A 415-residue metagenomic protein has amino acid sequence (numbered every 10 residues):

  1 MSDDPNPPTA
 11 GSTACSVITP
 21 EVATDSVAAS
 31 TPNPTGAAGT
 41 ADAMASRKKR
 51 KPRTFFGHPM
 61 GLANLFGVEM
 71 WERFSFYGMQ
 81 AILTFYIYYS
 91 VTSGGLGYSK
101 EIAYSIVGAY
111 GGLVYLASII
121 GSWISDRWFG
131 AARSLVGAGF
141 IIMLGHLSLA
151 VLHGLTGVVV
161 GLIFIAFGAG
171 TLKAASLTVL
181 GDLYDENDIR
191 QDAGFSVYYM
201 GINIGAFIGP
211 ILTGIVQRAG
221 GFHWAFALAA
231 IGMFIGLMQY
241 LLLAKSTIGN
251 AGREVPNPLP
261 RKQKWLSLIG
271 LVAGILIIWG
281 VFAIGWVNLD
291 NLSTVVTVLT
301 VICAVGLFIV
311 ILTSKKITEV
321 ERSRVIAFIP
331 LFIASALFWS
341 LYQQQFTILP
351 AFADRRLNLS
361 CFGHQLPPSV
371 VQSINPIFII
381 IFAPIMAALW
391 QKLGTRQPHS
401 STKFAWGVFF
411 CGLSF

Functional and structural regions predicted by a protein language model:
S2-T9, T13-H58, N64, E186 (+4 more regions): Intracellular loop-helix junctions on the cytosolic face of multi-pass helical membrane proteins
A81-Y104, Q345-P368: Short amphipathic helix-loop junctions that connect adjacent transmembrane helices in Major Facilitator Superfamily/SLC
Y104-I124, F207, S373-M386: Central cavity-lining transmembrane alpha-helices of secondary-active solute carriers, predominantly the Major
S118-A150: Conserved MFS/SLC helix-loop-helix module at the cytosolic interface between two early adjacent transmembrane helices
F140-V158, F409-F415: C-terminal ends and interior cores of transmembrane alpha-helices in multi-pass membrane transporters/permeases
G145, T156-L172: Hydrophobic core of transmembrane alpha-helices in multi-pass small-molecule transporters, especially MFS/SLC-type
R190-P210, Q217-R218, A225-G236, Y240 (+1 more regions): Glycine-rich segments within core transmembrane alpha-helices of 12-TM secondary carriers
L299-V310, H364-G394, G407-S414: Transmembrane alpha-helices of Major Facilitator/SLC transporters
